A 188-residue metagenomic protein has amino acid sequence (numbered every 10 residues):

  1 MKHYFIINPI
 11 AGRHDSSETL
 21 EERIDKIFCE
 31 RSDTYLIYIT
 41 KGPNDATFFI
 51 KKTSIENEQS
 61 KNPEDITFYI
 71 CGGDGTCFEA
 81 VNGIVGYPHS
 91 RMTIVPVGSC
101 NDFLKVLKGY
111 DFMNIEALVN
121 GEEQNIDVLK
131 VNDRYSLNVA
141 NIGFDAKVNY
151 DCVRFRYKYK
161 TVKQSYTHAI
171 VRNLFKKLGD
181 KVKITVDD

Functional and structural regions predicted by a protein language model:
M1-F68: ATP/NTP phosphate-donor binding region
P9, C71-G73, V95-V97: Glycine-rich beta-strand-to-loop/alpha-helix junction loops that act as flexible
S17-T19, V81-I84, K105-L107: Short amphipathic alpha-helical segments
D45, T76, F144: Short phosphate-engaging motifs
F68-Y69, M92: Nuclease catalytic cores that cleave nucleic-acid phosphodiester bonds, predominantly acidic two-metal-ion
G75-H89: Short Gly/Thr/Asp-enriched flexible loops that form oxyanion-binding sites at enzyme active sites
G86-D188: Catalytic core of DAGKc-family lipid kinases
